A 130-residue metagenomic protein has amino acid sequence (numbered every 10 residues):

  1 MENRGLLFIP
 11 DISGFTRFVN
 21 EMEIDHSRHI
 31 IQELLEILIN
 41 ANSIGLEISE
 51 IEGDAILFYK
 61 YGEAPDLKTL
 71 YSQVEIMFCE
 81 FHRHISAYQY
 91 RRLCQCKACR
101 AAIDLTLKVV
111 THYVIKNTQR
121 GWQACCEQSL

Functional and structural regions predicted by a protein language model:
M1-I76: Catalytic NTP-binding/metal-coordinating core of nucleotidyl cyclase/transferase enzymes
E63-L130: Catalytic beta-strand-to-alpha-helix segment of the class III nucleotidyl cyclase homology domain
